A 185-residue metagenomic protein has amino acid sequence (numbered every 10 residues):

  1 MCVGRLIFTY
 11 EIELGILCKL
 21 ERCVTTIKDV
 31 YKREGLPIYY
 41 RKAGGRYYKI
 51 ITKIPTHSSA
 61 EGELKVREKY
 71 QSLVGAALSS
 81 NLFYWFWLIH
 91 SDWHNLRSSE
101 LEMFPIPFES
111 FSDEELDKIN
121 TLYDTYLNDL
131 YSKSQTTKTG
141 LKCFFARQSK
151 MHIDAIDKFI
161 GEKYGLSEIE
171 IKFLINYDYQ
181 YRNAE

Functional and structural regions predicted by a protein language model:
M1-E21: Flexible, glycine-/basic-rich loop-and-beta segments that form/coincide with the SAM-dependent methyltransferase
R22-E185: S-adenosyl-L-methionine
